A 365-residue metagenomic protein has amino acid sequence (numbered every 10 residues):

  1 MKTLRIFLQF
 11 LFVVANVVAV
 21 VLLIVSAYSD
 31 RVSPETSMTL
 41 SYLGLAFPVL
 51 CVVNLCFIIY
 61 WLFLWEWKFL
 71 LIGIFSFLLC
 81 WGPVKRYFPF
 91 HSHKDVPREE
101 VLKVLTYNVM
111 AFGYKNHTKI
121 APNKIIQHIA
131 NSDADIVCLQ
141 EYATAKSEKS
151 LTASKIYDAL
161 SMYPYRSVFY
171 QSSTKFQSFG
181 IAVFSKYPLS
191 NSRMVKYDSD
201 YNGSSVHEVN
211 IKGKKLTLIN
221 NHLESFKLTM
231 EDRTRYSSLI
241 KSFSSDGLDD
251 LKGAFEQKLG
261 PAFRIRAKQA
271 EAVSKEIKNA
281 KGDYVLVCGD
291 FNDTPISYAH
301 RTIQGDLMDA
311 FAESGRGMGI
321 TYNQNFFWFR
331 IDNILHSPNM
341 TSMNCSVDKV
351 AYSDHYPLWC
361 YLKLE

Functional and structural regions predicted by a protein language model:
M1-R5: Short, Lys/Arg-rich, polar N-terminal cytosolic tail immediately upstream of the first transmembrane signal-anchor
L8-L23, Y28-L62, F69-L70, M194-V195 (+2 more regions): Metal-dependent phosphoester-hydrolase catalytic domains
S76-V101, M110, N116-H117, I136-S237 (+1 more regions): Structured beta-strand-rich core segments of catalytic domains in phosphoester-bond hydrolases
V101-I129: Short extracytoplasmic
V104-L105, C138, V287: Residue-level marker for buried hydrophobic side chains located in beta-strands that build the well-ordered beta-sheet
F112-Y114, F255-F263: Surface-exposed cleft-lining segments at the edges of enzyme active sites
A121, I125, T152, I156 (+3 more regions): Stable alpha-helical elements in mature extracytoplasmic
R233-K258: A solvent-exposed, charged loop/short amphipathic helix patch at secondary-structure junctions
